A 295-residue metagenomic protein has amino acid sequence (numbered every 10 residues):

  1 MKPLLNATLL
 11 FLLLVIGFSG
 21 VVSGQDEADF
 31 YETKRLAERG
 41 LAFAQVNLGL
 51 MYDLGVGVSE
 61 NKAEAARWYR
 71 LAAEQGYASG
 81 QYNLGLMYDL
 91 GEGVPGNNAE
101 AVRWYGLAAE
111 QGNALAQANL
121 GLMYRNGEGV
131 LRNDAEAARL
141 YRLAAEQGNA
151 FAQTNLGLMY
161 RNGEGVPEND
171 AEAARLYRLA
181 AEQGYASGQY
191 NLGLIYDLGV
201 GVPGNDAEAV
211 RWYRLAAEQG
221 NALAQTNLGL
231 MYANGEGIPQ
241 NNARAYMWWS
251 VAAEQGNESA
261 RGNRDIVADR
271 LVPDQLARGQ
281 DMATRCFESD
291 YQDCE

Functional and structural regions predicted by a protein language model:
M1-L9: Bacterial N-terminal signal peptides that target proteins for export
T8-G17: Bacterial N-terminal signal peptides
S23-L54, L71, E295: N-terminal segments that cap or nucleate solenoid repeat domains
E38-L41, L54-V56, N61, E74-A78 (+18 more regions): Short helix-capping/linker turns of helical repeat alpha-solenoids
N47-L54, N83-L90, N119-N126, N155-N162 (+3 more regions): Hydrophobic face of amphipathic alpha-helices that form TPR/SEL1-like repeat modules and related alpha-solenoid
S259-E295: Terminal, low-structured helical/coil segments at or just beyond the last alpha-helical repeat
